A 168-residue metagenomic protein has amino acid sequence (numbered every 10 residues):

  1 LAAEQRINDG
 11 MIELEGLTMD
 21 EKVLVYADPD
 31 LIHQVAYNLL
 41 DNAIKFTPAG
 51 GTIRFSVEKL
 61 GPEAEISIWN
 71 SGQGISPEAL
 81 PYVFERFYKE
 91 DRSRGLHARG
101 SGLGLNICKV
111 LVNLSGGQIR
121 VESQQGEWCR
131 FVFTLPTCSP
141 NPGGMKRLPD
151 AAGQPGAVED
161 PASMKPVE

Functional and structural regions predicted by a protein language model:
K22-A27: Conserved micro-motifs of the catalytic ATP-binding
A43-I44: Short helix-loop "hinge" at the ATP-lid/N-box region of the Bergerat-fold HATPase_c
G50-P62: Short beta-strand/loop element within the Bergerat-fold HATPase_c
E63, G74, G102, Q125-V132: Glycine-rich nucleotide-binding loop
N70: Acidic ATP/Mg2+-coordinating residue in the GHKL
I75-K89: Short conserved segment of the HATPase_c
G116-G117: Conserved glycine-rich
